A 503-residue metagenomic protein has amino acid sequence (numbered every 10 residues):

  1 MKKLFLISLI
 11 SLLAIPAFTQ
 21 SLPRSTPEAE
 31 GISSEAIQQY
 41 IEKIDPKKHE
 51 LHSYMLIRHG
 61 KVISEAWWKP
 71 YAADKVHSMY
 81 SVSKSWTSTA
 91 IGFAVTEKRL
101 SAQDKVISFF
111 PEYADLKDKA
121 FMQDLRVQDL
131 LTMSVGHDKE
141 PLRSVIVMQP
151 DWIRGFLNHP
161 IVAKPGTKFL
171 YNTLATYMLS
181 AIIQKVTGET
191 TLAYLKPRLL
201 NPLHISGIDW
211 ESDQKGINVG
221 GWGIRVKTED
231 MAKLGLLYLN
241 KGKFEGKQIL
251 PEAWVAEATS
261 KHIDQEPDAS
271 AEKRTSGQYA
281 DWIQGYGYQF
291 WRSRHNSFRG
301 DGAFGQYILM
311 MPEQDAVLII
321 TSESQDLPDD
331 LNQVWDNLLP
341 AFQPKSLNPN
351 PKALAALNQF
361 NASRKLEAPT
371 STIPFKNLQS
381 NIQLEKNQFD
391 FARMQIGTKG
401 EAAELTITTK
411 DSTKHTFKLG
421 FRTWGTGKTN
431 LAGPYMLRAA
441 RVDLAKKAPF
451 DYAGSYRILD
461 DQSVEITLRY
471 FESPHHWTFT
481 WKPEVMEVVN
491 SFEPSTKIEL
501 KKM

Functional and structural regions predicted by a protein language model:
L4-L13: Sec-dependent N-terminal signal peptides
I41-Y71, D315-L318: A short, well-structured edge-of-sheet supersecondary motif
G60, H77-Q103, L130, L179-I183 (+1 more regions): Active-site SXXK
E97-V135, N158, E189-W222, V226: Active-site helix/loop module of the DD-peptidase/beta-lactamase fold, centered on the serine-lysine SxxK catalytic
A175-I182, W222-K243, V255, T259 (+2 more regions): Active-site-proximal alpha-helical segments within enzyme catalytic domains
A256-L318: Active-site Gly/Thr loop motif
G300-L366: Structured C-terminal helix/loop/strand segments within mature extracytoplasmic catalytic/sensor domains
P351-M503: Peripheral terminal and inter-domain segments
